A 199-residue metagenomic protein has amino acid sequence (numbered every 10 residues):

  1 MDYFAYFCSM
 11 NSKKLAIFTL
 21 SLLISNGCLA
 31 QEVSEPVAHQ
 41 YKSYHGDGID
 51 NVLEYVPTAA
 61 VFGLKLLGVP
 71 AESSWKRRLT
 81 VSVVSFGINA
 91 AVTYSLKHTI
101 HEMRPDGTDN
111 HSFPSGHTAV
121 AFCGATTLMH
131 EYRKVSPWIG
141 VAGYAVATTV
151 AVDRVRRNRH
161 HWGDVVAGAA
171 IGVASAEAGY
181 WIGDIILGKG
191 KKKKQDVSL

Functional and structural regions predicted by a protein language model:
M1-I100, R104-G107, I182-L199: N-terminal targeting leaders of membrane proteins
D106-L199: Membrane-embedded catalytic cores of phosphoryl/pyrophosphoryl-handling enzymes
